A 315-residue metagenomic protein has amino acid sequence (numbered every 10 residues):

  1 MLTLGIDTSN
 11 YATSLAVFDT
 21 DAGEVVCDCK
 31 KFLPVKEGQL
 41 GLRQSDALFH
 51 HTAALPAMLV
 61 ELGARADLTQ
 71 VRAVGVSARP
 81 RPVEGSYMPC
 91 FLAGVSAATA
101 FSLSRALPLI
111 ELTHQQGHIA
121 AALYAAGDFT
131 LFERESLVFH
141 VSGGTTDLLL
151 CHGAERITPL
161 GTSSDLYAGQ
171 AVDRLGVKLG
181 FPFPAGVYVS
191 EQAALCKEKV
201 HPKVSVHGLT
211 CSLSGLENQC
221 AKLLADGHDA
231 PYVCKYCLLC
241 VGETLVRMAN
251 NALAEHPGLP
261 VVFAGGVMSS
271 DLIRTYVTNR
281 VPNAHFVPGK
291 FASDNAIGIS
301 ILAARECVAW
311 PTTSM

Functional and structural regions predicted by a protein language model:
M1, L107, E111-S136, I301-R305: Conserved phosphate-binding catalytic cores of ATP/NTP-utilizing and phosphoryl-transfer enzymes
T3-I6, A73-G75, S136-H140, V262: Short glycine-aspartate micro-motif
T8-S9, A16-F18, G23-D28, T130-R134 (+3 more regions): A short helix-loop
L33-A66: N-terminal phosphate-binding loop and adjacent alpha-helix
V60-T99: Short beta-strand-loop/turn "lid" adjacent to the catalytic site in phosphate-handling enzymes
V76-R79, S142-G144, V262-S270: Glycine-rich beta-strand-to-loop/alpha-helix junction loops that act as flexible
H118-A122, V287-M315: Glycine-rich phosphate-binding/hydrolytic loop that grips phosphoryl groups
S190-V261, V267-A284, A304-T312: A contiguous, well-structured pocket-lining segment that forms one wall/lid of small-molecule binding clefts in soluble
